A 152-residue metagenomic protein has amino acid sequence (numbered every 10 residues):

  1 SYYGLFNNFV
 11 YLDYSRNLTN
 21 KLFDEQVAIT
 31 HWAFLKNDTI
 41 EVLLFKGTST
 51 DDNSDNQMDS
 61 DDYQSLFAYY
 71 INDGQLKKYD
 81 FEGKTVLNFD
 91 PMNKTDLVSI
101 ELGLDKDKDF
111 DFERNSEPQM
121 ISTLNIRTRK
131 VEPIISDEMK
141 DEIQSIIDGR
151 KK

Functional and structural regions predicted by a protein language model:
S1-Q26: Beta-propeller domains
F6-D13, D59-N72, S116-R129: Beta-propeller blade signature
N20-D24, L76-F81, V131-K140: Beta-propeller fold detector
A28-L44, G83-S99, E138-K152: Conserved beta-propeller blade repeats
V42-S54, S60-G83: Long, charged/polar, surface-exposed segments that mediate recognition or autoinhibition
D52-D61, K106-R114: Acidic, glycine-anchored loop motifs typical of Ca2+
F81-T123: Short aromatic loop motif centered on NTY/YTY
K106-K152: Acidic, small-residue rich beta-repeat scaffolds with periodic aromatic anchors
